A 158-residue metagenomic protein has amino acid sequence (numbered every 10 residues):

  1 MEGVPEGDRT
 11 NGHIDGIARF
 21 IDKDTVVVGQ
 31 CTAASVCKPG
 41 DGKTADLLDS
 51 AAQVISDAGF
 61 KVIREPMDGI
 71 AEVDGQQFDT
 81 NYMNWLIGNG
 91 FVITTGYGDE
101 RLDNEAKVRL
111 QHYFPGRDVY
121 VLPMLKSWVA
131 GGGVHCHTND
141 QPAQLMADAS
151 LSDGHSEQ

Functional and structural regions predicted by a protein language model:
M1-Q158: Histidine/cysteine-enriched polar flanking segments
